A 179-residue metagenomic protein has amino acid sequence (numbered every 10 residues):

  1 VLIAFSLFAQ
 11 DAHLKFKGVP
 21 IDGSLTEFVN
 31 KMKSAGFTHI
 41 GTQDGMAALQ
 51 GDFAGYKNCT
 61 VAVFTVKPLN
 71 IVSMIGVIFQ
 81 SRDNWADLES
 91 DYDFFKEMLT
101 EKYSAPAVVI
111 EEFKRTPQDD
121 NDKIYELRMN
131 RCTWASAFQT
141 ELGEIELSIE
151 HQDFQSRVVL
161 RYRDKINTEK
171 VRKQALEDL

Functional and structural regions predicted by a protein language model:
A4-A9: N-terminal signal peptide c-region/cleavage motif recognized by signal peptidases
Q10-M46, F79-L179: Non-cytosolic coordination micro-motifs
G51-F95: Mid-chain, structured segments of secreted extracytoplasmic proteins
